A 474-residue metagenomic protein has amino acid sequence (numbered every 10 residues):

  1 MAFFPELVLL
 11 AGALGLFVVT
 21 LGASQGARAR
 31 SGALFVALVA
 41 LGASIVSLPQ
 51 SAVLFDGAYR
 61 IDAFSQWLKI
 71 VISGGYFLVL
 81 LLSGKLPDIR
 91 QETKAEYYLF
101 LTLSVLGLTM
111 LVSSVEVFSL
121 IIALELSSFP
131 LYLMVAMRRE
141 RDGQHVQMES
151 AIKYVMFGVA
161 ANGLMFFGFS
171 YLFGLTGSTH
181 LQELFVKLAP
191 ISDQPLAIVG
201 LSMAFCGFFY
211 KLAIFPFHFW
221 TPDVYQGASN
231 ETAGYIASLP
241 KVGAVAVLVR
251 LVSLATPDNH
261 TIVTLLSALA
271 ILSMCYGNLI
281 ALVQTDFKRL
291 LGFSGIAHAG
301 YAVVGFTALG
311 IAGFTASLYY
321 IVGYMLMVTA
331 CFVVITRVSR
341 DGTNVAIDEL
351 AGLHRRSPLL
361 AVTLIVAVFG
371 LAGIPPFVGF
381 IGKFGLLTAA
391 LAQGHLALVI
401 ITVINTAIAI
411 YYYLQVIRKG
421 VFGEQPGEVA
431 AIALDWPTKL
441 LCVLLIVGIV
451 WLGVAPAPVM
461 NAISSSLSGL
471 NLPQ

Functional and structural regions predicted by a protein language model:
M1-Q474: Alpha-helical transmembrane segments of multi-pass membrane proteins predominantly involved in bioenergetics
